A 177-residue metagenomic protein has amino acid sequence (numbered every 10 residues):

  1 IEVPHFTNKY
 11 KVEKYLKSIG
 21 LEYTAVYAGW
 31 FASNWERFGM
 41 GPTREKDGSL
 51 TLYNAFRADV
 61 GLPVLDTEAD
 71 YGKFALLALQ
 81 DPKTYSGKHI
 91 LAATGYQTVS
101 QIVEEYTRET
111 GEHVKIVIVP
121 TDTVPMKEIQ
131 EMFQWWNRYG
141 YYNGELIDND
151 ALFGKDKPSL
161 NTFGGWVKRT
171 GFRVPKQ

Functional and structural regions predicted by a protein language model:
I1-H113, M126-E128: Oxidoreductase cofactor-interface core, primarily capturing Rossmann-like NAD(P)-dependent enzymes
Y27, I118-P120: Residue-level recognition of beta-strand->loop/alpha-helix junctions
P120-Q177: A hydrophobic C-terminal alpha-helical subdomain
